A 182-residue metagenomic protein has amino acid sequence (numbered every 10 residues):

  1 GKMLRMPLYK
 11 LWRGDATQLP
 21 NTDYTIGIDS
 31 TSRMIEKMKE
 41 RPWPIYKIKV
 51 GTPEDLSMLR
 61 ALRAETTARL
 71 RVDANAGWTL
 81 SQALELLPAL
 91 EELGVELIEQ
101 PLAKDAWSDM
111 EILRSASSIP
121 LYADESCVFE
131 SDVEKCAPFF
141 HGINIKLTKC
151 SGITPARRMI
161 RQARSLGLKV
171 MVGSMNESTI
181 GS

Functional and structural regions predicted by a protein language model:
G1-R71, N75-L84, P88-E92: N-terminal capping/lid subdomain adjacent to the active-site entrance of alpha/beta enzymes
M6-K10, R33, A103-W107, D132-E134: A broad, low-specificity signal for short, low-complexity segments enriched in glycine/proline and polar/charged
L8-Y9, L97-P101, S174-M175: Flexible, glycine/charged-enriched surface loops at secondary-structure junctions
T25-G27, P44-T52, R69-A76, L93-D105 (+2 more regions): Catalytic beta/alpha-barrel core
E36, E40, E54, E65 (+8 more regions): Glutamate identity and glutamate-enriched acidic tracts
A64-A68, E91-V95, S115-I119, S165-L166: Short helix-capping segments at alpha-helix termini
D105-I112, A116-P120, C127-S182: Shared catalytic-loop signature of beta/alpha-barrel
